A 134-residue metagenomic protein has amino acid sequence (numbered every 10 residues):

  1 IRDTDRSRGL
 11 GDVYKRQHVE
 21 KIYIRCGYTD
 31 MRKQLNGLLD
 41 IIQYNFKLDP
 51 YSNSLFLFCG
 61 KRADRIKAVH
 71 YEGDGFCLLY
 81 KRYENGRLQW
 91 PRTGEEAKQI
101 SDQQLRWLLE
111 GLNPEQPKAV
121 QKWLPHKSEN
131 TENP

Functional and structural regions predicted by a protein language model:
I1-Y14: Single conserved hydrophobic/aromatic residue that forms the stacking wall/gate of nucleotide- or nucleobase-binding
D12-P134: Polybasic/polar functional segments that serve as interface/processing modules
